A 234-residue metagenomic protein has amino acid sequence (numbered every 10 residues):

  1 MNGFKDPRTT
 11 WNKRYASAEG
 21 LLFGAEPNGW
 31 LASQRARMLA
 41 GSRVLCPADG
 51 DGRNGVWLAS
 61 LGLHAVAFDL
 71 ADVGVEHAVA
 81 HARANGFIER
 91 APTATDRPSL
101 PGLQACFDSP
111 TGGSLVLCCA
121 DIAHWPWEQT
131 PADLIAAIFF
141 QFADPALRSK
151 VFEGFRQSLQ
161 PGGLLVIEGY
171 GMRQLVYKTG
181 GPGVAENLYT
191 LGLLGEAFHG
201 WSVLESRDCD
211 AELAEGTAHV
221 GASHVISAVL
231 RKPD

Functional and structural regions predicted by a protein language model:
M1-L39: Conserved class I S-adenosyl-L-methionine
H64-D69: Conserved SAM-binding motif I beta-strand of class I
A71-V73: Conserved SAM/SAH-binding beta-strand->alpha-helix loop
F87-D96, L100-L103, P110-A123: Conserved SAM-binding strand-loop segment of SAM-dependent methyltransferases
A123-L134: A short acidic, Gly/Pro-enriched loop at the edge of an enzyme's catalytic core that lines a small-molecule cofactor
F142-F155: A short, conserved alpha-helix within the catalytic core of class I
G162-Y170: Conserved beta-strand signature within the Rossmann-like core of class I S-adenosyl-L-methionine
A185-R207: Short alpha-helix
